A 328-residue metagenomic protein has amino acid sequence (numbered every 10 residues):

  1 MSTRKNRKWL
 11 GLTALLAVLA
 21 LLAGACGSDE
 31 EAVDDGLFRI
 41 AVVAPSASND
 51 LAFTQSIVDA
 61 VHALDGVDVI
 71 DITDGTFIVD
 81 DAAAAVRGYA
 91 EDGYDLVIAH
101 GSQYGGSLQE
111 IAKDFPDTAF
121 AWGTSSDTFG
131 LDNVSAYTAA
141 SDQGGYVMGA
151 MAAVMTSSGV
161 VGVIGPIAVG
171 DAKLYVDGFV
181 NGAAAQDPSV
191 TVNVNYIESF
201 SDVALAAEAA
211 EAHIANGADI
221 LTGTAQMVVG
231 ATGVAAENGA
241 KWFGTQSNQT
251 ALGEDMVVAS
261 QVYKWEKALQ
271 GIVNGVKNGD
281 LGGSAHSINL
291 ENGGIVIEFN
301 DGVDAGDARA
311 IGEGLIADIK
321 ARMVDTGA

Functional and structural regions predicted by a protein language model:
M1-T3, T76-F77: Short intrinsically disordered, low-complexity coil segments enriched in acidic
S2-T13: Bacterial N-terminal signal peptides that target proteins for export
A14-L19: Core hydrophobic alpha-helical membrane-spanning segments
A20-A25: C-terminal motif of bacterial Sec signal peptides marking the signal peptidase cleavage site
G27-D29: Bacterial signal peptide processing site
A32-A328: A residue-level marker of the well-folded mature domains of exported/periplasmic proteins
